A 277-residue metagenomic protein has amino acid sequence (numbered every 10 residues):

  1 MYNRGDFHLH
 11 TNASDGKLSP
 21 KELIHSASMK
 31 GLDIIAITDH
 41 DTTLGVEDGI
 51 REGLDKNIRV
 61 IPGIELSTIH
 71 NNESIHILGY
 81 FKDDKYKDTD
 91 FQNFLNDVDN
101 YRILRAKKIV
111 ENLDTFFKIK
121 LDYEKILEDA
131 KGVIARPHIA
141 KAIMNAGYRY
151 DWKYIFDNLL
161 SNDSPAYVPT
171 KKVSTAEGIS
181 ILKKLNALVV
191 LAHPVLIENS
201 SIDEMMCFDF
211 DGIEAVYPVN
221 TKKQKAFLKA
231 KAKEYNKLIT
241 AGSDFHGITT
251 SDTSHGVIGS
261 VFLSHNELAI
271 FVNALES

Functional and structural regions predicted by a protein language model:
M1-E73, N158-Y167, S174-K184, L188-L191 (+2 more regions): An N-terminally biased module of ancient metal coordination in phosphate/nucleic-acid-related enzymes
L54-S200, H265-I270: Extended substrate/RNA-proximal surfaces in nucleic-acid metabolism proteins
F210, S251-S277: His/Asp/Glu-enriched, well-ordered alpha-helical/loop segment that forms or immediately abuts the divalent-metal
